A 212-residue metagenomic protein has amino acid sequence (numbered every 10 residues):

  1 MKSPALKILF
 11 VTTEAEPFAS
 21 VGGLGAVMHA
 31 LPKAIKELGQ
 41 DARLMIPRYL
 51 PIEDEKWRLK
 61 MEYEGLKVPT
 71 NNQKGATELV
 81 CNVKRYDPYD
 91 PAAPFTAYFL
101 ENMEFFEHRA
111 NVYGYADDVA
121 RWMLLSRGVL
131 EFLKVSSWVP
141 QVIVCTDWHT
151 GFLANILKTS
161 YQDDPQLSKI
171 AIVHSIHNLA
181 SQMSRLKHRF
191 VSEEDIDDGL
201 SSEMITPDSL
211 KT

Functional and structural regions predicted by a protein language model:
M1-T212: Catalytic cores of nucleotide-sugar-dependent glycosyltransferases that transfer UDP/GDP/TDP-activated
